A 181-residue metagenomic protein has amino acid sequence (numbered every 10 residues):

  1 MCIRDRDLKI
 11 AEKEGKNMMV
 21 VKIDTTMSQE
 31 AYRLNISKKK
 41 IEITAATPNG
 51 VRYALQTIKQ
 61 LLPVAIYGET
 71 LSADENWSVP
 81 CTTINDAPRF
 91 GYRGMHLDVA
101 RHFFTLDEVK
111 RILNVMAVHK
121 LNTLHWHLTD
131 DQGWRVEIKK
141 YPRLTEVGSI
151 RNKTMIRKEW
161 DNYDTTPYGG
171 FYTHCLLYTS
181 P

Functional and structural regions predicted by a protein language model:
M1-D5, Y178-P181: Conserved small/polar residues in nucleotide/adenosyl-binding loops
R4-F90: Contiguous, structured surface segment used for ligand recognition
T44, D98-H102, P167: Second-shell loop/turn segments in exported
V51, V109, L177: Aromatic/hydrophobic pocket-lining residues that form the small-molecule binding cavity in soluble enzyme cores
S72-C81, H119-K139, R143-S149, S180: Glycine-rich, aromatic-flanked loop segments that form ligand/cofactor-binding clefts across common enzyme folds
R93-H96: Boundary/entry segment of secreted carbohydrate-active catalytic domains
D98-H127: A conserved hydrophobic secondary-structure block that centers on an alpha-helix together with its immediately flanking
Q132-L176: Aromatic- and acidic-residue-enriched carbohydrate-binding clefts of CAZyme catalytic domains
